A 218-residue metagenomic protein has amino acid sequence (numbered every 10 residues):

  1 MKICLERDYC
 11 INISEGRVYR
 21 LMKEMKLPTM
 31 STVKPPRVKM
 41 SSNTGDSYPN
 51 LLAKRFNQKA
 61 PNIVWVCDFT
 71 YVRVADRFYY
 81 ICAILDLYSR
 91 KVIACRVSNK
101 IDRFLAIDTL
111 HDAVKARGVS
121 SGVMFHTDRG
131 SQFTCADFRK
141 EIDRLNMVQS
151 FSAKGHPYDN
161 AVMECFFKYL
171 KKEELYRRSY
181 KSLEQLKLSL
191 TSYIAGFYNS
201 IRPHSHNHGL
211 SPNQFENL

Functional and structural regions predicted by a protein language model:
M1, V18, M22, L52 (+12 more regions): Mobile genetic element proteins and their domesticated derivatives, centered on retroelements and DNA transposons
M1-A60, H156, S211-L218: Basic, flexible linker segments flanking DNA-binding modules in nucleic acid-interacting mobile-element proteins
C10, F56-Q58, V74-A75, R129 (+2 more regions): Conserved, non-catalytic sequence blocks in retroelement Pol enzymes and Pol-derived host proteins
S31-R37, F125-R129, D143-V162, R178-K181: RNase H-like polynucleotidyl transferase catalytic core
K54, Q58-I93, N99: An active-site-proximal beta-strand-loop segment
R77, R96-G118, M124: Active-site beta-loop-alpha junctions of metal-dependent nucleic acid enzymes, especially the RNase H-like/DDE
L110, V119-C135, A153: Acidic/histidine-rich, metal-coordinating catalytic segments
D143-M147, Y169-L218: C-terminal domain-tail junction helix/linker
